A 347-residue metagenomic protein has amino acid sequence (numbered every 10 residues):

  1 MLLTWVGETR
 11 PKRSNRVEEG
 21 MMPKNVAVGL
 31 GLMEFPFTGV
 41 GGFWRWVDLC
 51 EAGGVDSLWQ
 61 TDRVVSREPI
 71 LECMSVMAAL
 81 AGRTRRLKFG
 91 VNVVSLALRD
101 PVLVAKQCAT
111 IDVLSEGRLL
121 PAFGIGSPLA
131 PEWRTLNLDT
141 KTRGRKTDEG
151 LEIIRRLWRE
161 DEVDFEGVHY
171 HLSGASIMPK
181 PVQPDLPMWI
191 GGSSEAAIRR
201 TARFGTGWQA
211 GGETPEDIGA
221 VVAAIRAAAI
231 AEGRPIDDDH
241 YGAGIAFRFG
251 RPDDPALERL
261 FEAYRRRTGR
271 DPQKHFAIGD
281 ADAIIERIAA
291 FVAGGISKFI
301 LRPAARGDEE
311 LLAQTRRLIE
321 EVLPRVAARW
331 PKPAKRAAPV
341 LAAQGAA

Functional and structural regions predicted by a protein language model:
W5, R13-A347: Active-site-adjacent structural elements that line small-molecule/cofactor binding pockets in enzymes
